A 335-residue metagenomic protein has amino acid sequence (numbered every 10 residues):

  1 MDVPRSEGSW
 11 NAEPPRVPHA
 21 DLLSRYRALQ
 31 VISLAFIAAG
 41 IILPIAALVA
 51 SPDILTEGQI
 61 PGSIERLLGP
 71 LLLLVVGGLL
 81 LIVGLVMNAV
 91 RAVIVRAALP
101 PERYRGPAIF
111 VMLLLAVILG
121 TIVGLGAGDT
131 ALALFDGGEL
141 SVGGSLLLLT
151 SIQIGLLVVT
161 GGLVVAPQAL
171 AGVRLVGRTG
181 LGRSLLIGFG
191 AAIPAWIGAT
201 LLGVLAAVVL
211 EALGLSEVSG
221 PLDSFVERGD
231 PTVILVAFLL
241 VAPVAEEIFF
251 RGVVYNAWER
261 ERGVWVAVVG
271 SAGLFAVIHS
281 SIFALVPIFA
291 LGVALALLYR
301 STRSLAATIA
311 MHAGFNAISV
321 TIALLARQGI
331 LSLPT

Functional and structural regions predicted by a protein language model:
M1-G172, V320-T335: N-terminal, membrane-interfacial amphipathic/helix-forming hydrophobic leader that caps and precedes the first
D2, S6-Y26, L34-I42, I193-L201 (+1 more regions): Transmembrane helix-loop-helix hairpins at the membrane interface of multi-pass integral membrane proteins
A28, I32, L72, A108 (+12 more regions): Alpha-helical transmembrane segments of integral membrane proteins
R105-L132, L186-V204, G270-L291: Hydrophobic alpha-helical transmembrane segments of integral membrane proteins
I122-I152, G162-A242, R260, Q328-T335: Juxtamembrane helix-loop-helix connectors linking adjacent transmembrane helices in multi-pass membrane enzymes
